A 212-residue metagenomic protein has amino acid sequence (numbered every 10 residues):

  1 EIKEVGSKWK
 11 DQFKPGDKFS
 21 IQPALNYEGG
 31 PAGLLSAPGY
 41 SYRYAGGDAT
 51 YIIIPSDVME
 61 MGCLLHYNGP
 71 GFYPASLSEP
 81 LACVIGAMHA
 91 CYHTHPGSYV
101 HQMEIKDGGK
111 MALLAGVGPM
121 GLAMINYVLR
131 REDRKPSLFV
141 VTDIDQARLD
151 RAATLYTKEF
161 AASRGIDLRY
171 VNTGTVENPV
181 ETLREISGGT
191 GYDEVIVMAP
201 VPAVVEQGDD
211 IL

Functional and structural regions predicted by a protein language model:
E1-E28, G46, V58, L65-Y67: Glycine-rich beta-strand-centered segment in the early N-terminal region that forms part of a ligand/cofactor-binding
D11-F13, P74-P80, E104-I105: Residue-level "contact hotspot" at macromolecular interaction interfaces
N26-S36: Short, Lys/Arg- and Gly-enriched loop/turn segments at beta-strand edges
R43-D48, Y67-H95, V117: A glycine-rich, Thr/Ser-enriched phosphate-binding loop motif common to dinucleotide/cofactor-binding enzymes
G71, H93-M111, T190: Short helix-loop-beta connector
G108-K110, L114-V117, I125, L129-Q207: Adenosine-nucleotide cofactor-binding segment
L122: Residues forming the Rossmann-fold NAD(P)(H) cofactor-binding site
L212: Helix-to-beta-strand junctions that scaffold the AdoMet/dcAdoMet cofactor pocket in Class I SAM-dependent enzymes
